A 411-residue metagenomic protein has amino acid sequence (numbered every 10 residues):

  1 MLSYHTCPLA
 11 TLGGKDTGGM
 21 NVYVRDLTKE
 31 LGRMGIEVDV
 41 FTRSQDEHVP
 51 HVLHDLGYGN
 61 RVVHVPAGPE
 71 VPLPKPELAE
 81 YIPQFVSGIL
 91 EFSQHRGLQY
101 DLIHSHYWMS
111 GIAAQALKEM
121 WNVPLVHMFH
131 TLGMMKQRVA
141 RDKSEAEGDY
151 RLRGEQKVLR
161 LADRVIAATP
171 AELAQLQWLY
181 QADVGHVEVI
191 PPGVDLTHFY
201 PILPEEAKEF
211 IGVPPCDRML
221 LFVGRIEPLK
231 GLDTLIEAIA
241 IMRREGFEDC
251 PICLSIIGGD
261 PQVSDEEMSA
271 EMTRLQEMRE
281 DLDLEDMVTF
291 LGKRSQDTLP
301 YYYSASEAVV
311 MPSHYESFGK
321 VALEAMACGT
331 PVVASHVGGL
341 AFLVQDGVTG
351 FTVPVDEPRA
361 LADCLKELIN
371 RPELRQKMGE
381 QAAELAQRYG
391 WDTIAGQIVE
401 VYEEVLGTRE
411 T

Functional and structural regions predicted by a protein language model:
M1-V62: N-terminal subdomain of nucleotide-sugar transferases
Y200-V213: A short helix/loop element that forms part of the nucleotide-sugar donor recognition site in Leloir-type
P214-K230, I236-I239, S255: Conserved donor-binding/catalytic core segment of Leloir-type glycosyltransferases
G258, E267-R294: Nucleotide-activated donor-binding/catalytic signature segment of Leloir-type glycosyltransferases, i.e., the conserved
K293, Y301-S306, I398: Short alpha-helical donor nucleotide-sugar binding micro-motif in glycosyltransferases
H314: Aromatic "clamp/platform" in nucleotide-sugar-dependent glycosyltransferases that forms part of the donor/acceptor
P331-A334, V344: Short hydrophobic beta-strand element within catalytic cores of glycosyltransferases and related nucleotide-activated
D346-G347, F351-P358, E367-P372: Conserved acidic donor-binding segment of nucleotide-sugar-dependent glycosyltransferases
